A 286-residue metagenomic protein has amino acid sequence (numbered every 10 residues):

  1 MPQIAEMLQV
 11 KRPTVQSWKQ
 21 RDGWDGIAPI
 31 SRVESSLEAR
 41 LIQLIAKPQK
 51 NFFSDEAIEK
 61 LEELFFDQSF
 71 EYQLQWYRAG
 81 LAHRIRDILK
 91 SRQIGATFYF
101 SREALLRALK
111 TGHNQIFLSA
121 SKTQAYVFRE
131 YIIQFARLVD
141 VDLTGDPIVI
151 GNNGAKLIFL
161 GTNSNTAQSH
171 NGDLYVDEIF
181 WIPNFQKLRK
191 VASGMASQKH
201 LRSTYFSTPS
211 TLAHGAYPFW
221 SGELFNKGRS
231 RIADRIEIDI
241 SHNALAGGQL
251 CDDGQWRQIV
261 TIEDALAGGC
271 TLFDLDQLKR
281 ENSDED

Functional and structural regions predicted by a protein language model:
P2-Q3: Residues within the helices of the helix-turn-helix
E6-M7, P13, S17-R21, D25-I85: Pre-P-loop entry segment of helicase/translocase ATPase cores
S17, F185-D286: Non-catalytic, compositionally simple segments
H83-E103: Walker A/P-loop
G112-I132: Conserved Walker A/P-loop ATP-binding site and its immediately adjacent core in helicase/helicase-like ATPase domains
S121, G161-N163, F206-T211: A short beta-strand-to-loop transition that corresponds to the Sensor-1 phosphate-sensing loop of AAA+ P-loop ATPases
Y126-G172: Inter-Walker segment of RecA-like/P-loop motor cores
D177-I179: Walker B catalytic acidic pair
